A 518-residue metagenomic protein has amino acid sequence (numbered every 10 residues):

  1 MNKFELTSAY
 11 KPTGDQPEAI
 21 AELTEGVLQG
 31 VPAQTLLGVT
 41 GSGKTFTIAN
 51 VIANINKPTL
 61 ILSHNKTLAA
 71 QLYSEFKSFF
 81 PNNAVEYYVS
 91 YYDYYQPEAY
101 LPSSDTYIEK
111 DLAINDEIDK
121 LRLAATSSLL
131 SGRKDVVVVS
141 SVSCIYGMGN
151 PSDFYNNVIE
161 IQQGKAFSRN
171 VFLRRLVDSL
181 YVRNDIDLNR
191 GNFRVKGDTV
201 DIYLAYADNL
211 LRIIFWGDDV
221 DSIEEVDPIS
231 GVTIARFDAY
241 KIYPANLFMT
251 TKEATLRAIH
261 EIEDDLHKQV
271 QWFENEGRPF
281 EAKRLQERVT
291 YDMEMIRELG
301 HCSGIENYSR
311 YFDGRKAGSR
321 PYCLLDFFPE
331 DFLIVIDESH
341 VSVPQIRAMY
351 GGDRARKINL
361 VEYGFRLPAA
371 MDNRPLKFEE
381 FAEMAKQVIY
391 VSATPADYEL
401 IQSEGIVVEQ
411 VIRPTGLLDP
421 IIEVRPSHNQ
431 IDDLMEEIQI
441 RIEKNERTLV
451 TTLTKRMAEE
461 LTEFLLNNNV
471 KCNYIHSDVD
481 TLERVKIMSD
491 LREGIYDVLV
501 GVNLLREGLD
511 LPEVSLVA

Functional and structural regions predicted by a protein language model:
M1-A518: ASCE RecA-like P-loop NTPase motor cores that couple ATP hydrolysis to mechanical translocation on nucleic acids
